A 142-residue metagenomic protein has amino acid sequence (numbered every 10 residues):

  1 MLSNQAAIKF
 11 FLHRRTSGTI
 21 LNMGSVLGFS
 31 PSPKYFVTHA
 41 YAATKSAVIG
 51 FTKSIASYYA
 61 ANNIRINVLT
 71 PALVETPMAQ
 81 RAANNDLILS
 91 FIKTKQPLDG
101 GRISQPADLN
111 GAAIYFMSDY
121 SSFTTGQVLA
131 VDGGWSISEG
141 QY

Functional and structural regions predicted by a protein language model:
M1-R15, A56-S57, A61, S118: Amphipathic alpha-helical dimer-interface segment in Rossmann-like NAD(P)H-dependent oxidoreductases
L12, L21-A47, T52-K53, S57-A61 (+1 more regions): Catalytic loop of short-chain dehydrogenase/reductase
S17-M23, I64-N67: Conserved catalytic-site loops of classical short-chain dehydrogenases/reductases
S30, I114, T125-Y142: Short C-terminal tail/terminal secondary-structure segment of NAD(P)H-dependent dehydrogenase/reductase domains
Y35, L73-P97, S138-Y142: A glycine/serine/threonine-rich, flexible loop-to-helix segment that serves as the NAD(P) cofactor-binding "lid"
A60, R65, T124-G126: Short, small/polar-rich loop/turn modules that mediate ligand/substrate recognition or access, typified
R65-E75, M117, A130-D132: Conserved SDR Rossmann-fold cofactor-binding beta-strand/turn motif
P97-L109, Y120: A conserved structural motif in NAD(P)-dependent oxidoreductases
